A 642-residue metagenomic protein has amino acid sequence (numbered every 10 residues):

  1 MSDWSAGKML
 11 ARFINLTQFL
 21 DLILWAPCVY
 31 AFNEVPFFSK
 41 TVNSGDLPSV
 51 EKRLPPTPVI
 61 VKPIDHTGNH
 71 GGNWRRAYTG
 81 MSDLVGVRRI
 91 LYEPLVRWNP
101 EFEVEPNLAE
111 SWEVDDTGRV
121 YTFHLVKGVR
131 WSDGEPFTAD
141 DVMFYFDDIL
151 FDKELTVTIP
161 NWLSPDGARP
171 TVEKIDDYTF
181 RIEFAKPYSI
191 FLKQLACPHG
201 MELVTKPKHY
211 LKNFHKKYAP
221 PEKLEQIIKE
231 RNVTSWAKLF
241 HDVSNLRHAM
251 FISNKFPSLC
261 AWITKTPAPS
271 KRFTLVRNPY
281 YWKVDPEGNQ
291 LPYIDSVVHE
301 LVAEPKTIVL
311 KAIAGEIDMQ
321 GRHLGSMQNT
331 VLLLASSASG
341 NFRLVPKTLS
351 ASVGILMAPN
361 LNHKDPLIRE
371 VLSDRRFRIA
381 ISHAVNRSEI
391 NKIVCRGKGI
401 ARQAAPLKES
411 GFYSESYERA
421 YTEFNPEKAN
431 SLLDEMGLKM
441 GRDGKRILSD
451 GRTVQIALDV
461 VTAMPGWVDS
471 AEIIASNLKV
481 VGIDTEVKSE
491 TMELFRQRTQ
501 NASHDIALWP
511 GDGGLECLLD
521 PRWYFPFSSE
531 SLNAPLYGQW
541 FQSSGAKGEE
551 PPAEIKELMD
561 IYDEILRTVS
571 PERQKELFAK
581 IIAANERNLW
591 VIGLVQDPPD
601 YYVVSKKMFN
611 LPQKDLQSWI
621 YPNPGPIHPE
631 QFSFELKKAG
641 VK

Functional and structural regions predicted by a protein language model:
E34, K40-D116, D147: N-terminal lobe/hinge region of extracytoplasmic solute-binding protein
D65-R89, L108, F191-G200, I368-E370 (+3 more regions): A structural "hinge/loop" feature
T67-G80, E110, V120-F123, Y145 (+6 more regions): Short, well-ordered beta-strand elements
E110-T156, R181-E183, F191-L192, K311 (+2 more regions): Aromatic- and charge-enriched surface segment that lines or borders ligand/interaction sites
V126, A249-S253, L275, Y280-L333 (+4 more regions): Ligand-site clamp/hinge motif
I149, K153-I159, V172-E173, I263-V276 (+6 more regions): Extracellular/periplasmic solute-recognition and catalytic clefts
N161-H241: Surface-exposed binding/hinge segments that line and control ligand-binding clefts or catalytic entry sites
F256, W262, T266-F273, R277 (+5 more regions): Detector for C-terminal structural segments
